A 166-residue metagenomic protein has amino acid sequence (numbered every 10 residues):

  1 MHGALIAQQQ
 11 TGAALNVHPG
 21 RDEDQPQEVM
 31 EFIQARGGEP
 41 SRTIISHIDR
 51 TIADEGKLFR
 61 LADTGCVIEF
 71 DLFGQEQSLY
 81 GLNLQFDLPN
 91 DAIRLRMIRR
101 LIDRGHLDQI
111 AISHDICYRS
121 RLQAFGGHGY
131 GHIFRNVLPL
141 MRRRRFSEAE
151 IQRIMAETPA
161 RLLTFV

Functional and structural regions predicted by a protein language model:
M1-I52: Divalent metal-binding pocket/active-site signature
I6, I33-G38, L58-G65, L101-L107: Acidic (Asp/Glu)-rich catalytic clusters
Q8, I68, D115, I151 (+1 more regions): Divalent metal-coordination and catalytic microenvironments
L15-V17, T43-S46, I68-F70, I110-H114: Hydrophobic faces of well-ordered beta-strands that scaffold small-molecule active sites in alpha/beta enzyme cores
R21-E23, D49-I52, L72-E76, I116-Y118: Active-site-proximal loop/turn and secondary-structure-junction residues that shape catalytic pockets, frequently
T43-E55, E76-I98: Active-site glycine- and acidic-residue-rich loops that bind and position anionic ligands or nucleotide-like cofactors
F70-D71, G105-G127: Short acidic/histidine-rich active-site segments
H132-V166: Mid-to-C-terminal alpha-helical segments outside catalytic/metal-binding sites
